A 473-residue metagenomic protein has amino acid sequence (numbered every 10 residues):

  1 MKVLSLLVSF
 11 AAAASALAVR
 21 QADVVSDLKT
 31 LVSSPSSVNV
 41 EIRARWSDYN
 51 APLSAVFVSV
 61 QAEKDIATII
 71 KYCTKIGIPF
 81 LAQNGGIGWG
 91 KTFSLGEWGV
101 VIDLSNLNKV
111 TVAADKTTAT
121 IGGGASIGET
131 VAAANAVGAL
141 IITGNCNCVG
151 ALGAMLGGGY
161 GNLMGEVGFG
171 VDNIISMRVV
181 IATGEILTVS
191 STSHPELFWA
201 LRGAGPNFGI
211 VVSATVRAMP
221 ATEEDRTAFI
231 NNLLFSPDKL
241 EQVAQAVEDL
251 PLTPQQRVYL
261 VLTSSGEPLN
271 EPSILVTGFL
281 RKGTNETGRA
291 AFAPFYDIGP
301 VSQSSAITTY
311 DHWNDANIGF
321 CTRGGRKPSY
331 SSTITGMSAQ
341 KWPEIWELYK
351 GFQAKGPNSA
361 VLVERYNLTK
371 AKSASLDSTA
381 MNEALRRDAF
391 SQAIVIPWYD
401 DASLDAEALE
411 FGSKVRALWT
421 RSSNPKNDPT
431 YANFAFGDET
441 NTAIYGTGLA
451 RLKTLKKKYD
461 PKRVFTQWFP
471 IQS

Functional and structural regions predicted by a protein language model:
K2-F10, S15-S473: Soluble FAD-dependent oxygen oxidases
